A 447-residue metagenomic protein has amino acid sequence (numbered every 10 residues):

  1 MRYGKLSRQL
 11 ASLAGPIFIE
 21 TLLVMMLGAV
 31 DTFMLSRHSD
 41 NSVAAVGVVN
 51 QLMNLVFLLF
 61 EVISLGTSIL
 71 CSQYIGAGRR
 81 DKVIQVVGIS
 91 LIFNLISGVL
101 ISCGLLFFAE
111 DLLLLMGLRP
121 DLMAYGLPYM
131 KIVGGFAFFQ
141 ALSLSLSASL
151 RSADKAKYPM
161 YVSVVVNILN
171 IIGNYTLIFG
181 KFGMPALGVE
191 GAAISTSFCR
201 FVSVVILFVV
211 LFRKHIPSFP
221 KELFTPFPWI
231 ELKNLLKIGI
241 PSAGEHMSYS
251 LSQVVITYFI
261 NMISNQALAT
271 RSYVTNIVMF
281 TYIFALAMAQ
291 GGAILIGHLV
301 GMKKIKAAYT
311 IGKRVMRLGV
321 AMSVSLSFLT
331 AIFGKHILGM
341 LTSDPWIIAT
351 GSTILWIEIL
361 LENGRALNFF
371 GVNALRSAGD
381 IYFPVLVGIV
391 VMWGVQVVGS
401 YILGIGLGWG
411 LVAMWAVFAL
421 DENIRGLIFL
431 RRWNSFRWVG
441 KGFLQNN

Functional and structural regions predicted by a protein language model:
M1-I17, C71-F138, M184-I240, I296-L361 (+1 more regions): Short alpha-helical transmembrane segments in multi-pass integral membrane proteins
S12-D31, I132, V166, C199-S203 (+4 more regions): Transmembrane helical elements of multi-pass membrane transporters/channels
I19, L23, L27, V56-F60 (+16 more regions): Residue-level hotspots within pore-lining transmembrane alpha-helices of multi-pass secondary transporters
L22, M26-A44, L113-P120, G173-L187 (+5 more regions): Helix-terminus/linker motif at the lipid-water interface of multi-pass membrane proteins
T32, D40-V43, R80, A109 (+6 more regions): Membrane-helix interface/capping residues of multi-pass secondary transporters
V43-C103, Q140-P159, T257, R271-G334 (+1 more regions): Small-residue-rich hydrophobic transmembrane alpha-helices
L55-L58, N170-N174, V204-F208, F280-I283 (+3 more regions): Hydrophobic transmembrane alpha-helices of multi-pass small-molecule transporters
S64, V133-S152, P159-N167, A192-V205 (+6 more regions): Short runs within selected transmembrane alpha-helices of multi-pass transporters and secretion channels
